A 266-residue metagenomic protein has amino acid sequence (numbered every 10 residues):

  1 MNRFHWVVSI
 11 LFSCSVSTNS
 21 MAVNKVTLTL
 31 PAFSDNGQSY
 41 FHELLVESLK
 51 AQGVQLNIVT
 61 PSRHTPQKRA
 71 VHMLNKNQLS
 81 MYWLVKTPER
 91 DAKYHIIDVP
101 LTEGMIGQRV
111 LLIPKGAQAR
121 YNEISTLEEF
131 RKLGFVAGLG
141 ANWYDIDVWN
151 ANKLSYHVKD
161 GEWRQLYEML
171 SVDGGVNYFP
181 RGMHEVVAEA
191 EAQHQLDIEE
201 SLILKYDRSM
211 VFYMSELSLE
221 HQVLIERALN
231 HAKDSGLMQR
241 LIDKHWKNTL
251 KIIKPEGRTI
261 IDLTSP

Functional and structural regions predicted by a protein language model:
A22-H95, I225: Extracytoplasmic small-molecule ligand-binding "clamshell" domains of the periplasmic binding protein/Venus flytrap
V23-Q38, I124-N142, N177: Short loop->beta-strand "edge-of-pocket" segments that line small-molecule binding or catalytic clefts across diverse
L44-N57, S125-R131, A141-E162, A190-H194: Ligand-binding cleft/hinge of the Venus flytrap
E47-L49, R63-S80, A151-N152, R164-E185: Short helices/loops that flank or line small-molecule/ion binding pockets
M73-N75, Y82-Y94, N177-D197, S201-L204: A ligand-binding cleft/hinge motif common to bilobed small-molecule-binding domains
L101-D145: A conserved helix-loop-strand patch within extracytoplasmic ligand-binding domains of the periplasmic binding
M105-V110, A117, E191-E226, N248-P266: Periplasmic-binding protein-like
G140-A151, N230-P266: Ligand-binding clefts/hinges and TM-proximal coupling segments of bilobed small-molecule sensing domains
